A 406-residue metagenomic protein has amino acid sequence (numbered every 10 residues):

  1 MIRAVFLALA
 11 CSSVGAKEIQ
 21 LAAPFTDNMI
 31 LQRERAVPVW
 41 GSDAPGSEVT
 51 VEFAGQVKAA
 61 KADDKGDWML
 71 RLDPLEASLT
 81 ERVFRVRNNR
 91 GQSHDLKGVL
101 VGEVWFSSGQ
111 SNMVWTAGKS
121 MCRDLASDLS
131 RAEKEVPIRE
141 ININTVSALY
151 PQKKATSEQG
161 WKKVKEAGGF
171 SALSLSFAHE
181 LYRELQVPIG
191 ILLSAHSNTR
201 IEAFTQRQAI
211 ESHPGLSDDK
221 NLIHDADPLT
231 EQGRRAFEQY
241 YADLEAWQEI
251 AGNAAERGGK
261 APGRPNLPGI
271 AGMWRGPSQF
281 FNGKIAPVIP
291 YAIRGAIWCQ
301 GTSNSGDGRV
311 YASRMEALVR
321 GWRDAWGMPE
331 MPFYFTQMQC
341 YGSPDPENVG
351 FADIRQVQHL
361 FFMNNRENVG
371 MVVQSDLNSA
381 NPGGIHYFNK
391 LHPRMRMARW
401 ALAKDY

Functional and structural regions predicted by a protein language model:
M1-L7: Sec-dependent signal peptide recognition, specifically the positively charged N-region followed immediately by
L7-G15: Hydrophobic h-region of N-terminal signal peptides that target proteins for export in Gram-negative bacteria
K17-Y406: Cell-envelope and extracellular/periplasmic
